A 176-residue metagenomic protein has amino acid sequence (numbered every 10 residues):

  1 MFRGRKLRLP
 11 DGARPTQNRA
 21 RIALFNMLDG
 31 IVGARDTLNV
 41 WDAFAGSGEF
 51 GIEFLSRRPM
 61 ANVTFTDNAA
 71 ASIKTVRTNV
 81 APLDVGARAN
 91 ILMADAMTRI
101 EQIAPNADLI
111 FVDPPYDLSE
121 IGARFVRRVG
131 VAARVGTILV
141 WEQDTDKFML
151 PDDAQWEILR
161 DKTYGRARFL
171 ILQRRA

Functional and structural regions predicted by a protein language model:
M1-A176: Class I S-adenosyl-L-methionine-dependent methyltransferase catalytic core
